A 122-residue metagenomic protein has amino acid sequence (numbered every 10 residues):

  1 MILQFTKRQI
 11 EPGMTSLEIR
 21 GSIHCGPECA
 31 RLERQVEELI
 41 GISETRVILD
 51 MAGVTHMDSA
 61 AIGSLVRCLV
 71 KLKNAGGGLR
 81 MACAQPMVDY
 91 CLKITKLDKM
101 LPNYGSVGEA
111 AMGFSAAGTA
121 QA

Functional and structural regions predicted by a protein language model:
M1-E11, S115-A122: Non-catalytic signal-transmission and effector/linker regions of two-component phosphorelay proteins
L3-R34: STAS-typified acidic loop motif
T6-R8, A82, Y104: General small-molecule cofactor/ligand-binding pocket signal
I10-P12, P86, G108: Residues that form or immediately flank small-molecule/cofactor binding pockets and catalytic motifs
I23-L101: Amphipathic alpha-helical interaction surfaces in cytosolic regulatory modules
K93-I94, M112-A116: Short secondary-structure transition/capping segments
P102-S106, A110: Short acidic-hydrophobic, aromatic-tinged amphipathic segments that line or gate anion-handling sites
